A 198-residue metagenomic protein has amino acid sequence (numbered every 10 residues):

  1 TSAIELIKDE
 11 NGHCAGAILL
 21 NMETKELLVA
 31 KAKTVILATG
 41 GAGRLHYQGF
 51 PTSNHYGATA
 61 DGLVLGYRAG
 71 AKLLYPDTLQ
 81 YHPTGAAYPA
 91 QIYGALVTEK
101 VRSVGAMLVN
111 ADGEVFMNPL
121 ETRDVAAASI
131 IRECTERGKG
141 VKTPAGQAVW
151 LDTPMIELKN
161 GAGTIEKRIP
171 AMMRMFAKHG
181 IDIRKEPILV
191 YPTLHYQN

Functional and structural regions predicted by a protein language model:
T1-H13: A conserved short coil-to-beta-strand element within the FAD-binding core of flavoproteins
D9, M22, N110-A111: Short, acidic, Ser/Thr-enriched surface-loop or helix-capping motifs
E23-T34: Core beta-strand elements of the Rossmann-like FAD/NAD(P) dinucleotide-binding domain in flavoenzyme oxidoreductases
K25, Q48-A58: Alpha-helix N-cap/helix-initiation motif
A32-V35, H55-L65, N198: Extended, hydrophobic alpha-helical segments in both membrane/secreted and soluble proteins
L37-P51: Flavin (primarily FAD) binding-site architecture
L65, A71-H195: An anion/pyrophosphate-binding glycine-rich loop and adjacent beta-alpha core in soluble alpha-beta enzymes
